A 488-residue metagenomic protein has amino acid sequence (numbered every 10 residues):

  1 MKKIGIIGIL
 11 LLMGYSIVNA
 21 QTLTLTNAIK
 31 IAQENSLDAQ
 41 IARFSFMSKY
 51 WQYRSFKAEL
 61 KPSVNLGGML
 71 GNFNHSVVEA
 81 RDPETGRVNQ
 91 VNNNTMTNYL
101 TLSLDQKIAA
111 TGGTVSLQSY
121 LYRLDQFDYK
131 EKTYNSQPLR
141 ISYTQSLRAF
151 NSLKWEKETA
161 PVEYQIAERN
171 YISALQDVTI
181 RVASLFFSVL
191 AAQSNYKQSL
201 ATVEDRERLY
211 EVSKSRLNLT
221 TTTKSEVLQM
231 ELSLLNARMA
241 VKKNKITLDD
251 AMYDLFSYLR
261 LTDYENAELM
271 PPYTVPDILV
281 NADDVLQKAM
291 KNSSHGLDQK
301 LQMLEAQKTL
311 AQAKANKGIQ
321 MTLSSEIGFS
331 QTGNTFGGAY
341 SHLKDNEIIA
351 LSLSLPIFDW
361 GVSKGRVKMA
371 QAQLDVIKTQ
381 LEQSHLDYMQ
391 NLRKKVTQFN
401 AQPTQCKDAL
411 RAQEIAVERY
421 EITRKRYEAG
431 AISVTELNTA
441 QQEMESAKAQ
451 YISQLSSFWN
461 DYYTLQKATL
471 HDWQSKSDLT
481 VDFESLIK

Functional and structural regions predicted by a protein language model:
M1-L23: Bacterial Sec-dependent N-terminal signal peptides
I29, N65, N72-N74, D263-N266 (+2 more regions): Acidic, low-complexity, intrinsically disordered peripheral segments
I29-Q33, T85-R87, T222, V227 (+2 more regions): Amphipathic alpha-helical coiled-coil scaffold segments and their short linker/junction regions
K30, E34-Q40, M47-P62, T101-T133 (+8 more regions): A glycine-/polar-enriched beta->alpha junction
F44, S48-A58, E207-E211, L235-D263 (+1 more regions): Short segments within alpha-helical structural elements
G67-I141, L269-L279, A311, S324-L355 (+1 more regions): Small/polar, glycine/serine/threonine/aspartate-rich low-complexity segments that form flexible
K157-K288, Q398, Q402, E443-M444 (+2 more regions): Periplasmic alpha-helical coiled-coil/stalk elements that build and connect Gram-negative outer-membrane
